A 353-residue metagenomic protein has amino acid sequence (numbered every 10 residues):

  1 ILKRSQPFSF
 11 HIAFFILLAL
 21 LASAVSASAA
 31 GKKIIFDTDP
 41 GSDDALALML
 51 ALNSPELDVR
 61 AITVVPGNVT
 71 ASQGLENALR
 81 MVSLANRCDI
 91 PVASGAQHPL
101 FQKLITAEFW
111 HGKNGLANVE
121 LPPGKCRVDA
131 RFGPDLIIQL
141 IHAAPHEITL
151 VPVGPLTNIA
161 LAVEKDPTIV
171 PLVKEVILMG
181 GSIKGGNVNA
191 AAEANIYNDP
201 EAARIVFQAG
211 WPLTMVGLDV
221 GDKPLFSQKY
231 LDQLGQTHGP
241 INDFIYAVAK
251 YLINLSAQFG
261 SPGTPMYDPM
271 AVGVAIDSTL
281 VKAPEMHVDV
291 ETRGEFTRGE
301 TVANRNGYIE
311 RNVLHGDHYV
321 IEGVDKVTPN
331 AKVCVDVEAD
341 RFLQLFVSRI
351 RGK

Functional and structural regions predicted by a protein language model:
I1-S9: N-terminal secretory signal peptides that target proteins for export/translocation
R4, R204-Q208, S278-V281: A general structural signal for short secondary-structure junctions and capping/turn motifs
H11-A24: Bacterial N-terminal signal peptides
V25-A29: Sec/Tat signal peptide C-region and signal peptidase I cleavage site
A30-G31, M49-L50, D58-V59, Y197 (+2 more regions): Conformational coupling and interaction surfaces
A30-T38, S42-R80, N114, E120-K223 (+1 more regions): Active-site histidine-anchored catalytic micro-motif
K32-I34, L75-A143, K326-V333, V337 (+2 more regions): Metal-dependent C-N hydrolase catalytic cores
V92, V206, V272: A residue-level signal for conserved active-site and pocket-lining positions in enzyme catalytic cores
